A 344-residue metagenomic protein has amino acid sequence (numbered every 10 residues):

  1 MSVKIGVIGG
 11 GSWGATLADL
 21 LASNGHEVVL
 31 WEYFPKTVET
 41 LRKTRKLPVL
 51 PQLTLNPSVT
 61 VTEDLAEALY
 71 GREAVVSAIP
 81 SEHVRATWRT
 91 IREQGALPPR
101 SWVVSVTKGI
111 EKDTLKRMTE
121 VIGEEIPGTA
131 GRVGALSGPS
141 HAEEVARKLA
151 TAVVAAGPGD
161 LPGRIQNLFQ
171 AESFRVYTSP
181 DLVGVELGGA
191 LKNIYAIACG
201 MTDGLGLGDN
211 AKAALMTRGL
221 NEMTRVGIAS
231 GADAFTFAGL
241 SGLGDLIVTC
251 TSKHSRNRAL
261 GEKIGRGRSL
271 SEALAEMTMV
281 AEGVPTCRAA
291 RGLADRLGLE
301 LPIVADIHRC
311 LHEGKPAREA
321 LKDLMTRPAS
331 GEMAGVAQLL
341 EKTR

Functional and structural regions predicted by a protein language model:
M1-L53, T60-E63: NAD(P)+-binding Rossmann beta1-loop-alpha1 motif at the extreme N-terminus of oxidoreductases
G11, A15, W31, P35 (+19 more regions): Electropositive phosphate-/nucleotide-binding environments in soluble metabolic enzymes
L55, T62-R147: Rossmann-like NAD(P)(H) cofactor-binding subdomain of soluble oxidoreductases
H83, Q94, V121, E125-T129 (+1 more regions): Internal alpha-helical scaffold of NAD(P)-dependent oxidoreductase catalytic cores
S105, G131-S137, V176-P180, G239 (+1 more regions): General beta-strand structural signal in soluble alpha/beta enzymes
K192, C199-D203, I228-A238, G242-R344: NAD(P)-dependent Rossmann-like dehydrogenase/reductase catalytic/cofactor-binding core
